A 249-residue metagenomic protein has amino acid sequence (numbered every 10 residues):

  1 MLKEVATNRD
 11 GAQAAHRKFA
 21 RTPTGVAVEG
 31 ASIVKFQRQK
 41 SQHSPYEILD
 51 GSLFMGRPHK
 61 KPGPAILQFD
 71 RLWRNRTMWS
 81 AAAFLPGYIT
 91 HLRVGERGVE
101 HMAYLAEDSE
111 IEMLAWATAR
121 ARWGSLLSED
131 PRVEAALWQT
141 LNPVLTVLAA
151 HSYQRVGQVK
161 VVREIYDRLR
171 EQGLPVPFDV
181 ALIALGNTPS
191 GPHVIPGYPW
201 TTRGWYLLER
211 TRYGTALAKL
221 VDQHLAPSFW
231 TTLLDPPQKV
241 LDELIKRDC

Functional and structural regions predicted by a protein language model:
M1-C249: Extracytoplasmic/secretory-pathway proteins
